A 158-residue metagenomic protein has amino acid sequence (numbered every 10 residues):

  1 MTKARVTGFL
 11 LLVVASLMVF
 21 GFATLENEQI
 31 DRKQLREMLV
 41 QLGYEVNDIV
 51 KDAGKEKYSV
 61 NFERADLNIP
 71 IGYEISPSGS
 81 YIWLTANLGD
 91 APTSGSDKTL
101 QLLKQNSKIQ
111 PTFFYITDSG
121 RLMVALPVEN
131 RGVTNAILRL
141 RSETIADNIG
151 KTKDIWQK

Functional and structural regions predicted by a protein language model:
T2, G8-L12, L17-A65: Charge-rich, low-complexity N-terminal segments
T7, A23-E26, K33, T144-K158: Soluble, non-membrane globular domain cores that form compact, hydrophobic packing and curved binding surfaces
L39-V46, S107, I149-W156: Sec/Tat-exported extracytoplasmic proteins
D48-E56, S76-S78, I116-G120: Short, ordered beta-strand-loop transition motifs
A65-I75: Central antiparallel beta-sheet cores of small beta-barrel/beta-sandwich binding domains
S80-R121: Short, internal acidic amphipathic alpha-helical interface segments that mediate docking to partner proteins
K104-K153: A short, solvent-exposed beta-edge/loop patch
